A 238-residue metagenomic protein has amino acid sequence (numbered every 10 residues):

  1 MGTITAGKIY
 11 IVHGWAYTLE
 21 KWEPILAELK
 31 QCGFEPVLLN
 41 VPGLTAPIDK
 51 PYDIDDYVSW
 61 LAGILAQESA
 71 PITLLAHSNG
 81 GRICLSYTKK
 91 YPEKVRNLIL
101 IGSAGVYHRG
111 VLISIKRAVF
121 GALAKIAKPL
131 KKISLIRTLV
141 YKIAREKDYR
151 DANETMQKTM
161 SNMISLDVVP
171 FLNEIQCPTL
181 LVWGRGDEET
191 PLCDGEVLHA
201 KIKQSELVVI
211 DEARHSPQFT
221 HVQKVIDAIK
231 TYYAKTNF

Functional and structural regions predicted by a protein language model:
I4-A46: Conserved HGGG/HGGXW glycine-rich cap/lid loop of the alpha/beta-hydrolase fold
L38-L75, D227: Active-site loop/oxyanion-hole signature of alpha/beta-hydrolase fold enzymes
A76-G80, C84: Gly/Ala-rich beta-loop-alpha elbow adjacent to hydrolase catalytic centers
L85, K89, R96-K128: Flexible "cap/lid" loop of the alpha/beta hydrolase fold
K125-Q176: Conserved alpha/beta-hydrolase catalytic His-Asp/Glu region
I175, L181-W183, D187: Short beta-strand/loop motif that positions the catalytic acidic residue of the alpha/beta-hydrolase fold
C177, P191-L198: Short alpha-helix in the alpha/beta-hydrolase fold that links the catalytic acid
A213-Q223: Catalytic histidine-centered segment of alpha/beta-hydrolase-like enzymes
